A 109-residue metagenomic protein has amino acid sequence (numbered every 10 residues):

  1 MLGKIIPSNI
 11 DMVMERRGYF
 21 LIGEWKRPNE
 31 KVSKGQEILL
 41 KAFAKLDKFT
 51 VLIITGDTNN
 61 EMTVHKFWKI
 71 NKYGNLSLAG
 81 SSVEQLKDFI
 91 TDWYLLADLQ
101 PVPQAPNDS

Functional and structural regions predicted by a protein language model:
M1-E15: Active-site metal-binding core of divalent-cation-utilizing nuclease and nuclease-like domains
L2, V32, K45-T50, H65-I70: Acidic, metal/cofactor-coordinating or nucleic-acid-engaging core segments within structured domains
I5, P28-I38: Active-site-adjacent loop/helix micro-motif of nuclease/hydrolase catalytic cores
P7-N9, G18-F20, G35, L46: Short connector loops at helix/strand junctions that flank enzyme active sites, especially segments positioning acidic
M12-M14, Y19-P28: Conserved catalytic cores of phosphodiester-cleaving nucleases, focusing on short active-site segments
E15, F43-L46, D92, L96: Alpha-helix C-cap/termination motif
L39-T63: Mid-chain, well-packed structural core segment of small domains
D57-S109: Domain-level recognition of nuclease-like catalytic cores that cleave nucleotide substrates
